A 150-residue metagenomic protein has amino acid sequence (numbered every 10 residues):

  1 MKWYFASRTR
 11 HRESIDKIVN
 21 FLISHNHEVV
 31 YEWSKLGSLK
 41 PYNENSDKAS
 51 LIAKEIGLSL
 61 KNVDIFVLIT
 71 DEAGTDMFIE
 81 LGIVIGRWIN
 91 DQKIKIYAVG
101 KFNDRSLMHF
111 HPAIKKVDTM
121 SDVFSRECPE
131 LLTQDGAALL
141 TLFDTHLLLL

Functional and structural regions predicted by a protein language model:
M1-L150: Conserved catalytic or regulatory cores that recognize and/or transform ribose-phosphate-containing ligands
